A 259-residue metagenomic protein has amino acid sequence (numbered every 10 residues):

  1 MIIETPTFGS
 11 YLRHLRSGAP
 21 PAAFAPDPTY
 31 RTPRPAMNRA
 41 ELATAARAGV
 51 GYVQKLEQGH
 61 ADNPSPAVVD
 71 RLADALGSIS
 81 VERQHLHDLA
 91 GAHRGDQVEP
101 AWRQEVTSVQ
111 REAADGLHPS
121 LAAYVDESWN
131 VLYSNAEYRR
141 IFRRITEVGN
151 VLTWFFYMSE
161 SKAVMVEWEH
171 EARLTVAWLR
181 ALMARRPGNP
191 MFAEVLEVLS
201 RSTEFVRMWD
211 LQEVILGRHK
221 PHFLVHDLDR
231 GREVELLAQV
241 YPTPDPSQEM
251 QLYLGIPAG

Functional and structural regions predicted by a protein language model:
M1-N38: A short, Lys/Arg-rich alpha-helix, primarily the initiator
I2-F8, L12, P66-E105: Short amphipathic recognition helices of helix-turn-helix/homeodomain-type DNA-binding modules
R13-P20, H87, G91, D115 (+1 more regions): Amphipathic, well-packed alpha-helical segments that form the structural scaffold of globular domains
P28-R34, A40, A46-N63, R71-A73: Recognition helix of helix-turn-helix/homeodomain-like DNA-binding domains that insert into the DNA major groove
G95-L121, L199-H222: Short, basic/aromatic recognition patches
H118-S120, V125-I215, I256-P257: PAS-family sensory domains
E213-G259: Low-complexity, glycine/alanine/valine/leucine- and proline-rich hydrophobic stretches
